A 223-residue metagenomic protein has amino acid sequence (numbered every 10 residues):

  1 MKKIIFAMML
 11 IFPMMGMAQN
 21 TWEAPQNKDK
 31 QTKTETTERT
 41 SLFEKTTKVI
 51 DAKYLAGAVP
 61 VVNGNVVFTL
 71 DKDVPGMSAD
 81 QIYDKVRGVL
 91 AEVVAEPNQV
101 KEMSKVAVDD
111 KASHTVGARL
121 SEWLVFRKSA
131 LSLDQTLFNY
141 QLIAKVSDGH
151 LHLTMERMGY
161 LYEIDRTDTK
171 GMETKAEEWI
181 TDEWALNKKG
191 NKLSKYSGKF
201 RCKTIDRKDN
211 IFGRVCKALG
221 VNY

Functional and structural regions predicted by a protein language model:
M1-A24: Bacterial Sec-dependent N-terminal signal peptides
Q19-Y223: Ser/Thr-rich, low-complexity intrinsically disordered terminal regions
